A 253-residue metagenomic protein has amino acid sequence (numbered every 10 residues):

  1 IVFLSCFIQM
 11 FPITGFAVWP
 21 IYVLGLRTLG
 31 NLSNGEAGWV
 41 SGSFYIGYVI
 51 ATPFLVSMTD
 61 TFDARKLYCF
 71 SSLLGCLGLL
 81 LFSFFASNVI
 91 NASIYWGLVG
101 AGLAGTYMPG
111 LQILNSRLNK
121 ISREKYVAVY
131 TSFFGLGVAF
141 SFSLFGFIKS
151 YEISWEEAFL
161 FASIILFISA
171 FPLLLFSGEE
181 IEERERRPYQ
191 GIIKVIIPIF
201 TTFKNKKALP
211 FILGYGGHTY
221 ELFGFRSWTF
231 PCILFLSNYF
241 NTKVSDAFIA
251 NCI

Functional and structural regions predicted by a protein language model:
L4-L24, L32, F225-I233: Extracytoplasmic
A17, Y45-P53, A139: Residue-level signature of mid-helix packing/kink "hotspots" within the transmembrane helices of 12-pass Major
W19-P20, A208-C252: Extracytoplasmic gate region of multi-pass secondary transporters
I50-A86: Conserved MFS/SLC helix-loop-helix module at the cytosolic interface between two early adjacent transmembrane helices
F84-Y95: Helix-loop junctions at membrane interfaces in 12-TM secondary transporters
W96-F133: Cytoplasmic helix-loop-helix junction between adjacent transmembrane helices in 12-TM secondary transporters
Y130-S177: Helix-loop-helix hairpin linking two adjacent transmembrane segments in secondary transporters
F176-P198: Flexible cytoplasmic inter-helical loops of multi-pass small-molecule transporters
